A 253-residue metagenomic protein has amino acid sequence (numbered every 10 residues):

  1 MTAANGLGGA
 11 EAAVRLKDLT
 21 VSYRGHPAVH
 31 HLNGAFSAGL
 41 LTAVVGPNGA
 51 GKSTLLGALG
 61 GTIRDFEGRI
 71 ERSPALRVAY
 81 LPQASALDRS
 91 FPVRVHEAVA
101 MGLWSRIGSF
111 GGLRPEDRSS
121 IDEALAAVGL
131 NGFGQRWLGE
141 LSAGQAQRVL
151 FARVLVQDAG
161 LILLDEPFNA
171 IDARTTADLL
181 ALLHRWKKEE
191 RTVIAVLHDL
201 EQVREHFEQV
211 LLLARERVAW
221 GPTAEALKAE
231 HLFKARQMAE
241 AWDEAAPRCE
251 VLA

Functional and structural regions predicted by a protein language model:
G60: Helix-to-loop junction immediately C-terminal to a conserved catalytic motif
P115-F133: Conserved ABC ATPase "signature" region
W137-L141: Conserved ABC ATPase signature
I162-E166: Catalytic Walker B motif of ABC-type/P-loop ATPase nucleotide-binding domains
L197-H198: H-loop/switch region of ABC-family ATPase nucleotide-binding domains
V210-T223: H-loop (His-switch) and adjacent beta-strand-loop-beta switch element of ABC-type ATPase nucleotide-binding domains
T223-A253: ABC ATPase nucleotide-binding domains
